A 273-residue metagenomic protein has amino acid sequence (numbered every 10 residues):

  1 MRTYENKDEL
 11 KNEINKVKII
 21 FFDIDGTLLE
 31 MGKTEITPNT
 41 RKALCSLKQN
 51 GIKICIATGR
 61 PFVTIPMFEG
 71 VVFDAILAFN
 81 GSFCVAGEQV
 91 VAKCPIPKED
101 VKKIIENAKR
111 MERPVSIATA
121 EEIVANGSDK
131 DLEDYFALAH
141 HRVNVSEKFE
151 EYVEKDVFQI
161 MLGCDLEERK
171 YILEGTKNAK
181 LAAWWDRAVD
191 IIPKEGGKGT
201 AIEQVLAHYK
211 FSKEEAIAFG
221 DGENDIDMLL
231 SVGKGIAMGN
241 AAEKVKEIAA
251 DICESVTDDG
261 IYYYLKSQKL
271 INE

Functional and structural regions predicted by a protein language model:
M1-F22, Q49: Non-catalytic pre-domain segments flanking phosphatase-related domains
L10, I14-I19, I191-E273: Mg2+-dependent phosphoryl-transfer enzymes with acidic/Ser/Thr/Gly-rich catalytic loops
M31, P38-D131: Active-site phosphate-binding/coordination module
V71-A75, C94-P95, D131-F136, T200 (+2 more regions): Short, hinge-like loop/turn segments at secondary-structure boundaries
V71-V72, N80, G175-N178, S231-V232 (+1 more regions): Short, structured coil segments at secondary-structure junctions
F73-G81, C94, A137, L181-W184 (+2 more regions): Short hydrophobic/aromatic-enriched beta-strand-loop microsegments
N107, M111-S231, N240: Conserved acidic, metal-coordinating active-site core of Asp-based, Mg2+-dependent phosphoryl-transfer enzymes
